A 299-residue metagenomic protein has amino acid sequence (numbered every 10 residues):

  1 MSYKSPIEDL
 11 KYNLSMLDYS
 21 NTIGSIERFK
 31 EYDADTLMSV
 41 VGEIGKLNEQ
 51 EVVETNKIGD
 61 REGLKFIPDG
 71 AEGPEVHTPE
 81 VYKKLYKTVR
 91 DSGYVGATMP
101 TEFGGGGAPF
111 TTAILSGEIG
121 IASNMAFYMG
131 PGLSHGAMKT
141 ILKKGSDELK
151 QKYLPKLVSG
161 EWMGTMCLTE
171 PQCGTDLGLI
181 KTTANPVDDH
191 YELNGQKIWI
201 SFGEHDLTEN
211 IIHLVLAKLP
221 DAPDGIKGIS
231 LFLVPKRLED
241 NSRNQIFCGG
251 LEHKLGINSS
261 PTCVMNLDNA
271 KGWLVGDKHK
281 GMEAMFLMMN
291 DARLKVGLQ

Functional and structural regions predicted by a protein language model:
M1-Y128, K152: Amphipathic, small/basic residue-rich leader segments at the start of a protein or domain
L10-T22, E49-T55, E148, L193-N194 (+4 more regions): Long, well-ordered alpha-helical segments
S25-L37, E62-A71, V95-E102, G117-S123 (+6 more regions): Glycine- and acidic
D60-E62, L133-S134, G145-T182, P186-D189: Internal maturation/activation junctions in enzymes
P68-K87, Y94-M99, T165-V187, Q196-H205: Flexible, glycine/threonine-enriched loop-and-boundary segments that flank and lead into catalytic domains of large
Q172-T175, E204-D206, P223, K254-S260: Short Gly/Pro-enriched turn/cap motifs at secondary-structure boundaries
H190, N194-R243: A short core secondary-structure module
W199-S201, R237-K254, P261-A292: A glycine-rich, basic-preceded beta-loop-alpha segment at the flavin cofactor/substrate interface of flavin-utilizing
